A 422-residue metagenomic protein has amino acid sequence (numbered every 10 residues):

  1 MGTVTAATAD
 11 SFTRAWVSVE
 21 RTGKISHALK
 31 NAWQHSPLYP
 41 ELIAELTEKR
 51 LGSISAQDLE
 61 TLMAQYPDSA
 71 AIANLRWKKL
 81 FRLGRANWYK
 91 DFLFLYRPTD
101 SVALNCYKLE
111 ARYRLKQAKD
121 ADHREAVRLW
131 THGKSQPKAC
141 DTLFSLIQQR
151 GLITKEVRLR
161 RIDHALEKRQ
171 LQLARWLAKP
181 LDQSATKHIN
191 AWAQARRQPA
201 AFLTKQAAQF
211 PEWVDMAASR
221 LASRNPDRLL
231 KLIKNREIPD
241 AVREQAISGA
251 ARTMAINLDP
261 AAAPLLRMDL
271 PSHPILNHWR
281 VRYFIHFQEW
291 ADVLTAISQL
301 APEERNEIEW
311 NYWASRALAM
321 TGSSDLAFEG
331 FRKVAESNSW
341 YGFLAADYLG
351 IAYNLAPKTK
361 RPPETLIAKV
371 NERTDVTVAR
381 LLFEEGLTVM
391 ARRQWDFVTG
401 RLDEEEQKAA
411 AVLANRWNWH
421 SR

Functional and structural regions predicted by a protein language model:
M1-R422: Cell-wall glycan-active module
